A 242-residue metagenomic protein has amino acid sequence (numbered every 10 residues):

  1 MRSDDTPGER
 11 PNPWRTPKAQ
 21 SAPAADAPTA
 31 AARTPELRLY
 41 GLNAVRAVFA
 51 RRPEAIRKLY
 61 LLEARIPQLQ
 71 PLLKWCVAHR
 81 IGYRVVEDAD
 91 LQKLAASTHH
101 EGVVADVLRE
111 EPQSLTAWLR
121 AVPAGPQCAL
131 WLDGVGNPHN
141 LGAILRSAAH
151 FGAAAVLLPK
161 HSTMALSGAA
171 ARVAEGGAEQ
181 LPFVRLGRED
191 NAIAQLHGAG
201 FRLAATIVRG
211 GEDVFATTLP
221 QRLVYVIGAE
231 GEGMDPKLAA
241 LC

Functional and structural regions predicted by a protein language model:
M1-R120: N-terminal positively charged helical leader segments and presequences
E54, L61, P123-E212: RNA substrate-binding interface of SAM-dependent RNA methyltransferases
Q68-L69, S162-A169, E232-L241: Short, glycine/polar-rich helix-capping loops at beta-to-alpha or helix-loop-helix junctions that flank or form
H79, A174-G177, L241-C242: Short, structured coil segments at secondary-structure junctions
D90, S114, R188-A192, D213-F215 (+1 more regions): Short acidic active-site motifs
L91, R109-E111, N137, V208-G211 (+1 more regions): Short glycine-rich anion-binding loops that position phosphate/pyrophosphate groups of nucleotides and phosphorylated
L94-L108, A174-A178, P220-A229: Short basic, glycine-rich beta-strand/loop surfaces that mediate nucleic-acid
A204-L241: Active-site/ligand-binding-proximal alpha/beta "capping" segment
